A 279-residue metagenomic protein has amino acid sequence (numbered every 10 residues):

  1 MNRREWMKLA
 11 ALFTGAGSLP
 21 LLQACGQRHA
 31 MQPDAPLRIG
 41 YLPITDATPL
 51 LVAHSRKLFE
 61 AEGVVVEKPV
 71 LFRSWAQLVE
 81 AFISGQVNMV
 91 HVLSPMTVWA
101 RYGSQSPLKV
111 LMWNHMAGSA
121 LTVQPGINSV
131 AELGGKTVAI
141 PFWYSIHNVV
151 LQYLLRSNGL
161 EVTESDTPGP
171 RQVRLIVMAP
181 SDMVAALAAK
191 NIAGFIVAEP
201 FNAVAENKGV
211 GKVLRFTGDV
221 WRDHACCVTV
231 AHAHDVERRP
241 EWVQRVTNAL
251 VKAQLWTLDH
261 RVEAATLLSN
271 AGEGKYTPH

Functional and structural regions predicted by a protein language model:
E5-C25: N-terminal export signals
A11, V87, I192, N248-L255: Solvent-exposed alpha-helix faces
M31-V177, A189, A193-A203, V210-D223: Short, glycine-/small- and polar/acidic-enriched structural segments that line small-molecule recognition paths
I44, R73, S145, S181 (+2 more regions): Soluble non-cytosolic domains of exported or imported proteins
A120-T122, V228-A231, D235-V236: Short glycine- and hydrophobic/aromatic-rich loop-to-beta-strand nucleating segment in the catalytic cores
S129, V236-E237: Short beta-strands and strand-coil junctions in structured, solvent-facing domains, enriched
E237-H279: Secondary-structure end/capping motifs
